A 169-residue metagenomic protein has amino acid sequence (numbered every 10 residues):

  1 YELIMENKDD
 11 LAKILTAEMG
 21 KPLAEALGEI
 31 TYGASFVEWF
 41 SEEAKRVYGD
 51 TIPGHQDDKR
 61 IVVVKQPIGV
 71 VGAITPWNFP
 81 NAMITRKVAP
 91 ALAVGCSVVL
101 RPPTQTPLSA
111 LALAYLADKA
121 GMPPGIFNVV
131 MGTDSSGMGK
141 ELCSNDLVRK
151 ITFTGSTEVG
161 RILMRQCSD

Functional and structural regions predicted by a protein language model:
Y1-Y48, D58: Glycine-rich loop-to-alpha-helix module at the N-terminal edge of alpha/beta enzyme cores
M5, L92, S168: Anion (oxyanion) recognition and catalysis
D10, K21, Y32, F79 (+3 more regions): Short alpha-helical
L15, V37, G95, F127 (+1 more regions): Residue-level signal for inorganic ion chemistry
T16-A24, P76, C96, S135 (+1 more regions): A broad detector of the eukaryotic-type serine/threonine protein kinase catalytic domain
V37, A110-L113, L142, L163: Hydrophobic packing residues within well-ordered alpha-helices of enzyme cores
D50-P124: Conserved small-residue-rich beta-alpha loop and adjacent elements that most often cradle the phosphate/pyrophosphate
V70, P103, K119-D169: Conserved NAD(P)+-binding/catalytic subdomain of aldehyde/semialdehyde dehydrogenases
